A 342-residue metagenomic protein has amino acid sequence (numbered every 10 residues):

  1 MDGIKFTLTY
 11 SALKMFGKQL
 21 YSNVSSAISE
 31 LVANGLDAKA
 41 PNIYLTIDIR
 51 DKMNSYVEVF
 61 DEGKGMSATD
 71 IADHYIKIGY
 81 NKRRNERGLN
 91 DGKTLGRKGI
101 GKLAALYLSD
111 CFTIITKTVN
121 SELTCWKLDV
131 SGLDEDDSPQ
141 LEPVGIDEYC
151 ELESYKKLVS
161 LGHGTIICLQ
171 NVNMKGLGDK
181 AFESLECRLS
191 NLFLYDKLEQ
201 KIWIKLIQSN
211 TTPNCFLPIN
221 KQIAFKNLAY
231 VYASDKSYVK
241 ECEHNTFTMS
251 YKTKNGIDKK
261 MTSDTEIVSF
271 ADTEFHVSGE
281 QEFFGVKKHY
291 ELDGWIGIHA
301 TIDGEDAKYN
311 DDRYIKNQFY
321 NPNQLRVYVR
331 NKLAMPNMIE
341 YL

Functional and structural regions predicted by a protein language model:
M1-I166: GHKL (Bergerat-fold) ATPase N-terminal catalytic module, capturing the glycine-rich phosphate-binding loop and acidic
V32, K102, S154-K156, S190 (+2 more regions): Generic recognition of flexible, low-complexity loop/linker segments
P41-I43, M53, D110, H163-T165 (+3 more regions): Residues at beta-strand starts and edge strands
S67-T69, G176-G178, M335-M338: Short helix/loop capping segments that flank catalytic or ligand/cofactor-binding pockets
S109, V159, I166, E186-K197 (+3 more regions): N-terminal phosphate-binding caps/lids of nucleotide- and nucleic-acid-binding domains
T116, L169-N171, V329-N331: Flexible glycine-/small-residue-rich
D136-P213: ATP-binding catalytic core of ATPases
L206-L342: GHKL/Bergerat-fold ATPase module in large chromosome/replication-associated machines
